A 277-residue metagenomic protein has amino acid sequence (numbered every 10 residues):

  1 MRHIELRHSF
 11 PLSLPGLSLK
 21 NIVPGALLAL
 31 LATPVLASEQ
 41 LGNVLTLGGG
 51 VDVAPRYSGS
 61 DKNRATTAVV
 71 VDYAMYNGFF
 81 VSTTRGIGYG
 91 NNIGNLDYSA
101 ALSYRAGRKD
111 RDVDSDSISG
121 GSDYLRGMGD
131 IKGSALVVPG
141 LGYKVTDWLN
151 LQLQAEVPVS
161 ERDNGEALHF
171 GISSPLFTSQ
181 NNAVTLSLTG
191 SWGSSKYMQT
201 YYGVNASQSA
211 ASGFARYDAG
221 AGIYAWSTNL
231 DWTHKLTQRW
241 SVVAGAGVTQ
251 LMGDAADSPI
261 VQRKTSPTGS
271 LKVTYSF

Functional and structural regions predicted by a protein language model:
M1-V44, S60: Cleavable N-terminal export/targeting peptides
S38-G88, D97, R108, K196: Short glycine/proline- and aromatic-enriched beta-strand/turn motifs that initiate or cap beta-hairpins
E39-L45, A65-T67, N77-F79, G94-Y98 (+7 more regions): Outer-envelope beta-barrel architecture signal
G49-V53, V69-M75, I87-N91, P139-Y143 (+6 more regions): Residues on the lipid-exposed face of transmembrane beta-strands in outer-membrane beta-barrel proteins
S58-K62, D163-N164, D257-I260: Short, solvent-exposed loop/turn segments at secondary-structure boundaries
T83-H169, F177-T185, S195-G220, D254: Outer-membrane pore/translocation modules
A206-L251: Glycine/small-residue-rich hydrophobic helix-like segments
W232-F277: Predominantly the C-terminal beta-signal and adjacent terminal strand-loop region of outer-membrane beta-barrel
